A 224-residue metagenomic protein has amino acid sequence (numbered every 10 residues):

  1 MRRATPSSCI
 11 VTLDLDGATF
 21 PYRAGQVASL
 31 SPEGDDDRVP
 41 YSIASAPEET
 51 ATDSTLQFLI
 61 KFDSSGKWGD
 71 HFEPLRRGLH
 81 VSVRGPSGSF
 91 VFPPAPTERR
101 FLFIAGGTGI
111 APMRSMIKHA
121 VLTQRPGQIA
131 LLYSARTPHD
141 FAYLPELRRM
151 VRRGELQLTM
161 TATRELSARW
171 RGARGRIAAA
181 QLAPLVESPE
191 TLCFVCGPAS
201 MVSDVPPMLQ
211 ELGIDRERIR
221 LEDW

Functional and structural regions predicted by a protein language model:
M1-H80, R99, A135-T137, A162-E165: Ferredoxin-reductase
P86-P96: A short, basic/flexible loop-to-alpha-helix module at the beginning of a structural domain
A95-R100, S188-P189: Short helix-loop-beta connector
L102-I104, F194: Conserved beta-strand elements of the Class I
T108-A111, M201: Hydrophobic/small residue at the entry helix of a nucleotide-binding pocket
I110-L122: Histidine-anchored nucleotide/phosphate-binding helix
G127-Q128, L132-W224: Reductase modules of NAD(P)H-dependent flavoproteins
